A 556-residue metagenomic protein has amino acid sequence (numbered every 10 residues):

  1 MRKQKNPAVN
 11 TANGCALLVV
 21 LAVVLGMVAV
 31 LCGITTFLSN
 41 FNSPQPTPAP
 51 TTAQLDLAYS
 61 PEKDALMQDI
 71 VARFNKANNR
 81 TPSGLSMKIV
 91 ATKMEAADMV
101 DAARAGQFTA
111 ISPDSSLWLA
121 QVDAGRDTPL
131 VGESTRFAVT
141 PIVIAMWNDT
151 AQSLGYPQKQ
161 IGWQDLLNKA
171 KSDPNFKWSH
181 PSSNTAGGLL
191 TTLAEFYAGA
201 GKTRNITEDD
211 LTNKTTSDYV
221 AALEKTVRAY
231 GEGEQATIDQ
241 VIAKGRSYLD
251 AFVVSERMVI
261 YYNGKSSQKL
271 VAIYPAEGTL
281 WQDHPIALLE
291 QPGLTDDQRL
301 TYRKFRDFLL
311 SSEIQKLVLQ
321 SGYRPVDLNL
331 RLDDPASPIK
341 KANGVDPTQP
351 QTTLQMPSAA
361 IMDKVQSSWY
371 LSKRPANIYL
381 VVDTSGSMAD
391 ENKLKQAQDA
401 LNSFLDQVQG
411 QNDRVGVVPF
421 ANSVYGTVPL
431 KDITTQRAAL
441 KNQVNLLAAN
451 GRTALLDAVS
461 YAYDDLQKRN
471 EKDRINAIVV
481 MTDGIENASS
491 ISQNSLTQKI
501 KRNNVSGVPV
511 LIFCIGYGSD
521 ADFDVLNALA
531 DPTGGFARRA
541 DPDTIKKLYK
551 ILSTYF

Functional and structural regions predicted by a protein language model:
N40-P48, V326-Y379, G386-K393, D406 (+3 more regions): Acidic, polar low-complexity linker/tail segments
P44-N184: N-terminal segment of the mature folded domain
G132-I144, S217-E224, S266-L294, Q298-R299: Periplasmic-binding protein-like
T203-Y274: Ligand-binding pocket segment of bilobal, Venus flytrap-like solute-binding proteins
S267, G484-T533, R538-A540, Y549-I551: VWA/integrin I-like adhesion module and closely mimicked acidic/polar interface patches used
R306-N329: Periplasmic-binding protein-like
L371-D432, A448, L455-S460, R474-T482 (+1 more regions): Von Willebrand factor
R414-L446, Y461-K472, S489-N494, D522-P532 (+1 more regions): Short beta-strand-loop
